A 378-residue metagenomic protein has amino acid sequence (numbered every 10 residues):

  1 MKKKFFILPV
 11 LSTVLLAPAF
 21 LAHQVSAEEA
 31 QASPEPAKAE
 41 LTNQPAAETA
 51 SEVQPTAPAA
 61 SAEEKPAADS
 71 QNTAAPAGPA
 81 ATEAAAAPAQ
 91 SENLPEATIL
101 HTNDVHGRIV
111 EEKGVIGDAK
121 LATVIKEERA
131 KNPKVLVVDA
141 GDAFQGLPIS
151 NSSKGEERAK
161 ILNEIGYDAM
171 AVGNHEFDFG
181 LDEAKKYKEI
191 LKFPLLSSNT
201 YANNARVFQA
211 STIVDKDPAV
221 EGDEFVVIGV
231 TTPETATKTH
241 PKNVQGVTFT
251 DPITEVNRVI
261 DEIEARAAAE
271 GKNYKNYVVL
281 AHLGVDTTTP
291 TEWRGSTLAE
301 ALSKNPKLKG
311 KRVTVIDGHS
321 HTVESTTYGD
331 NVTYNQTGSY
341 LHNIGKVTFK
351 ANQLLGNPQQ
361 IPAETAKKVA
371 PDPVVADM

Functional and structural regions predicted by a protein language model:
M1-A27: Sec-dependent N-terminal signal peptides of Gram-positive bacterial secreted proteins and lipoproteins
K4-I7, A50, T56, N132 (+1 more regions): Low-complexity, intrinsically disordered short peptide segments enriched in small/polar/basic residues
L15, A19-F20, V25, P45 (+3 more regions): Generic low-complexity, intrinsically disordered sequence content enriched in small uncharged/hydrophobic residues
Q24-A97: Low-complexity, acidic Ser/Thr/Pro-rich repeat tracts that form intrinsically disordered stalk/linker regions of very
A87-P371: Acidic, metal/ion-coordinating pockets
